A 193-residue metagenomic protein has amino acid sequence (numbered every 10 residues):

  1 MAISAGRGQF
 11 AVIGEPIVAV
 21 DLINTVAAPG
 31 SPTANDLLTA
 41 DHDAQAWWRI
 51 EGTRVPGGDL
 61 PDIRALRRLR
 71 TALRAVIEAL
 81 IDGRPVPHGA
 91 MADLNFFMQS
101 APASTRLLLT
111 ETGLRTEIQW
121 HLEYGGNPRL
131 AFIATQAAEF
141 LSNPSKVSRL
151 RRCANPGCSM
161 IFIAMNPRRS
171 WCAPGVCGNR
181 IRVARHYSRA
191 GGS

Functional and structural regions predicted by a protein language model:
M1-R152, P156-I163: Short helix-coil boundary/hinge micro-motifs
P167-G178: Cysteine-rich micro-motifs
V176-S193: Basic DNA-binding region of bZIP-type proteins
